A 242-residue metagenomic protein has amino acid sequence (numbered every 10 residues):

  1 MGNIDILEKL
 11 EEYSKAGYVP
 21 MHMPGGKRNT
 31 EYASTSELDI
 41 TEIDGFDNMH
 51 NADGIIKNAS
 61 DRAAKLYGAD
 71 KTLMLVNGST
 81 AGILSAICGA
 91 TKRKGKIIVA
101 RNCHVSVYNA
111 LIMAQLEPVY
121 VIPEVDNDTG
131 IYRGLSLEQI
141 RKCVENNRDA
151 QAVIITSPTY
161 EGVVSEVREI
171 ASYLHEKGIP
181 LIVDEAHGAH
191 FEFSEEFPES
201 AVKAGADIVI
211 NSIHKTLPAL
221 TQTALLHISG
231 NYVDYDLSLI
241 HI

Functional and structural regions predicted by a protein language model:
M1-G54: N-terminal "arm"/small-domain region of PLP-dependent enzymes with the aminotransferase-like
S36-G78: Conserved N-terminal alpha-helix of the aminotransferase class I/II PLP-enzyme fold
K71-G95, A110: Conserved beta-loop-alpha segment that forms the PLP phosphate-binding cup at the N-terminus of a helix
K92-I155: PLP-dependent aminotransferase-like
G95, E176-I179, A206: A short helix->loop->beta-strand "cap" motif at the edges of active sites that frequently abuts
T129-E192: Active-site phosphate-binding strand-loop segment of PLP-dependent enzymes
S200-S238: Active-site PLP attachment segment
I240-I242: Conserved small/polar residues in nucleotide/adenosyl-binding loops
